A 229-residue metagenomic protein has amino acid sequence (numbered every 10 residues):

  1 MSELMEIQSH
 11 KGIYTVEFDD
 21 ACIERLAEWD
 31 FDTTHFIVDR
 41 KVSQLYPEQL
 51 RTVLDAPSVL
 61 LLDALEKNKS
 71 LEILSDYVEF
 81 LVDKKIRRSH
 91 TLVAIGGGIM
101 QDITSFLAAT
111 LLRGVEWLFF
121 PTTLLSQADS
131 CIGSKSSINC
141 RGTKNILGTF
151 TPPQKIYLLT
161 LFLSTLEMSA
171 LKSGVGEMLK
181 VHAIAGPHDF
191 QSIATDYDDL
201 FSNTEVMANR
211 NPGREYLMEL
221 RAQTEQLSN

Functional and structural regions predicted by a protein language model:
M1-T91, K180: ATP/NTP phosphate-donor binding region
E6-Q8, F106-S202: A glycine/threonine-rich phosphate-anchoring loop and its flanking beta-alpha core in nucleotide/phosphate-binding
D20, Q44, L71, S137 (+4 more regions): Electropositive phosphate-/nucleotide-binding environments in soluble metabolic enzymes
Y46-E48, I103-S105, D129: Short glycine-/acidic-enriched loop or helix-start segments at secondary-structure transitions that form or flank
A64-L65, I95-G97, N229: Glycine-rich beta-strand-to-loop/alpha-helix junction loops that act as flexible
R87-L118: Active-site and donor-binding regions of nucleotide-sugar-utilizing enzymes
L200-N229: Active-site segments that bind and position negatively charged phosphate/pyrophosphate groups
